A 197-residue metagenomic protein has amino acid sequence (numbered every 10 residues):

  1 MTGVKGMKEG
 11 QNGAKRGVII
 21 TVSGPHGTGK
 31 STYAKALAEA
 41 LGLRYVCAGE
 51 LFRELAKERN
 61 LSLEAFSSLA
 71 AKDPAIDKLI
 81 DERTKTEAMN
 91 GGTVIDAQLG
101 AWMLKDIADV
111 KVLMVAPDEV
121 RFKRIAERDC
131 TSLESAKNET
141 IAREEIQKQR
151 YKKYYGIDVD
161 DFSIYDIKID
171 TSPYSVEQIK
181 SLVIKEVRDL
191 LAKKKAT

Functional and structural regions predicted by a protein language model:
M1-G17: Extreme N-terminal, non-catalytic leader segments that precede Walker-type/kinase nucleotide-binding cores
V22: Hydrophobic anchor at the beta1->P-loop junction of P-loop NTPases
P25: P-loop (Walker A) phosphate-binding loop of NTP-binding proteins
G29: Conserved glycine(s) of the Walker
Y33: Hydrophobic positions on the alpha1 helix immediately C-terminal to the Walker A/P-loop
E39-V46: Post-Walker A helix-loop "phosphate-sensing" segment adjacent to the P-loop in P-loop NTPases
V46-L104, D118-V120, C130-S135, E145: ATP-dependent small-molecule kinase phosphotransfer cores that center on conserved nucleotide phosphate-binding segments
L133-L182: Small-molecule kinase domains that catalyze NTP-dependent phosphoryl transfer to phosphate-bearing small molecules
